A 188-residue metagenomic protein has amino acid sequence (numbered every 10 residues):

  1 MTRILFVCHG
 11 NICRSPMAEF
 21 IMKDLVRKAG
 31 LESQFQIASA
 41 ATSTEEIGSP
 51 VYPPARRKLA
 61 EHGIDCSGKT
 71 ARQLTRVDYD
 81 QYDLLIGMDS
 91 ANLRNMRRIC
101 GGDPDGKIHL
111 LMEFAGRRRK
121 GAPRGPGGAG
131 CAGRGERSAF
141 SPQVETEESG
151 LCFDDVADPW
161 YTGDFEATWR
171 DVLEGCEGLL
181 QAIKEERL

Functional and structural regions predicted by a protein language model:
M1-Q81, Q181-L188: Conserved active-site segments centered on acidic
L84, N95-L188: Phosphate-binding/catalytic loops
G87-M88: Short beta-strand scaffold positions
